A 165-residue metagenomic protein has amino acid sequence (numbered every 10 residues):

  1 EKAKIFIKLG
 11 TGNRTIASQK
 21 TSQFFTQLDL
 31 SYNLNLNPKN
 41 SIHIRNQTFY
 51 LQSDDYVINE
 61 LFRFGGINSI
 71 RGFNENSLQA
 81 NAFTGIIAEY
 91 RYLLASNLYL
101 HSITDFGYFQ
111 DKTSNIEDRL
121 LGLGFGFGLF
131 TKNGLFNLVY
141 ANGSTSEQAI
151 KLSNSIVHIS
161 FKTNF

Functional and structural regions predicted by a protein language model:
E1-L94, S102, F106, Q110: C-terminal outer-membrane beta-barrel translocator/porin domains of Gram-negative envelope proteins and their
K20-S22, E117-R119, K151-S153: A generic structural micro-feature
N35-K39, L93-N97, T131-G134, K162-N164: Outer-membrane beta-barrel channels and translocator barrels
L36, S114-N115, E147-K151: Short proline/glycine-enriched turn/loop segments at secondary-structure junctions
I67, F127-L138, S153-F165: Outer-membrane beta-barrel "beta-signal"
I86-E89, L120-G128: Short glycine-rich, acidic/polar surface loops and turns
T104-G107, D118-G122: Small/polar glycine-rich anion-binding or flexible loop at a beta-alpha turn
A141-S146: A short, acidic, flexible beta-alpha connecting loop/helix-capping segment that sits on the rim of active
